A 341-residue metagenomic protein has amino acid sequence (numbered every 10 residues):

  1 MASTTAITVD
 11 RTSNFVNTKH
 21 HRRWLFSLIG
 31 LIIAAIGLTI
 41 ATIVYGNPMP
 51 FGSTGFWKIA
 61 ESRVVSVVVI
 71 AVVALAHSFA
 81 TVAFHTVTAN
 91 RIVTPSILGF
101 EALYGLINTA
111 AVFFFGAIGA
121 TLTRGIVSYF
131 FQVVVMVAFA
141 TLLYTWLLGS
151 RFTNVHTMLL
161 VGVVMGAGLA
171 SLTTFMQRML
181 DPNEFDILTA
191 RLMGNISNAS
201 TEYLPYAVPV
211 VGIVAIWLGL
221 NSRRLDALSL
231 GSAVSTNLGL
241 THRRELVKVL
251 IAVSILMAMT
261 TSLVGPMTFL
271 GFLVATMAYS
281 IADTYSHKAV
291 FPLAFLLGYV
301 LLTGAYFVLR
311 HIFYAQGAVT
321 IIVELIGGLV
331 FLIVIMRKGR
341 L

Functional and structural regions predicted by a protein language model:
M1-L341: Alpha-helical transmembrane segments in inner-membrane proteins
